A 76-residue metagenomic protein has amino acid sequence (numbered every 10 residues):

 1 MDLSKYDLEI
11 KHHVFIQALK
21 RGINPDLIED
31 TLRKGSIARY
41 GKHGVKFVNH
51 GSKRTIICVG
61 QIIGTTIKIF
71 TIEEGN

Functional and structural regions predicted by a protein language model:
M1-N76: Ribonuclease/tRNase effector modules and their secretory precursors
